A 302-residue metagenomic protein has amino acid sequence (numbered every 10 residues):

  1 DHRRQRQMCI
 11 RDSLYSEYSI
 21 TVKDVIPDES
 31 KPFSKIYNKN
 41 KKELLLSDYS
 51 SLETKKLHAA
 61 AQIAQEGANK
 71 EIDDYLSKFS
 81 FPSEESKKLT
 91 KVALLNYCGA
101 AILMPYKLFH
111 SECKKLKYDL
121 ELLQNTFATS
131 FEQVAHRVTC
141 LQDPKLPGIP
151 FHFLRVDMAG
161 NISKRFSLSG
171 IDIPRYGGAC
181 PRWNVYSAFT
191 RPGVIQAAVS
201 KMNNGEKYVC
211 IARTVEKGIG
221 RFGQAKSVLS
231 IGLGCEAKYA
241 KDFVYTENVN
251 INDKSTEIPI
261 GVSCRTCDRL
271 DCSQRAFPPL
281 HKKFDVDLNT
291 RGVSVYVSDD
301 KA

Functional and structural regions predicted by a protein language model:
D1-I10, C267: Single conserved hydrophobic/aromatic residue that forms the stacking wall/gate of nucleotide- or nucleobase-binding
H2, K56, K91, L95: Hydrophobic (often cysteine-bearing) scaffold residues that line and stabilize catalytic clefts of nucleotide/cofactor
R4-Q7, L57-A60, K88: Signal-transmission coiled-coils
S16-A59, G67-N69: Active-site scaffold of zinc-dependent metalloenzymes
T54-K56, G67-A68, K164, F243 (+1 more regions): Short helix/loop capping segments that flank catalytic or ligand/cofactor-binding pockets
E66-N96: Post-HEXXH active-site segment of zinc metalloproteases
L94-A101, P105-Y106: Phosphate/pyrophosphate-binding betaalpha-module
Y106, H110-R265, L270, F277-V293 (+1 more regions): Conserved alpha-helical "signature site" that marks functionally important helical segments or helix/loop junctions
